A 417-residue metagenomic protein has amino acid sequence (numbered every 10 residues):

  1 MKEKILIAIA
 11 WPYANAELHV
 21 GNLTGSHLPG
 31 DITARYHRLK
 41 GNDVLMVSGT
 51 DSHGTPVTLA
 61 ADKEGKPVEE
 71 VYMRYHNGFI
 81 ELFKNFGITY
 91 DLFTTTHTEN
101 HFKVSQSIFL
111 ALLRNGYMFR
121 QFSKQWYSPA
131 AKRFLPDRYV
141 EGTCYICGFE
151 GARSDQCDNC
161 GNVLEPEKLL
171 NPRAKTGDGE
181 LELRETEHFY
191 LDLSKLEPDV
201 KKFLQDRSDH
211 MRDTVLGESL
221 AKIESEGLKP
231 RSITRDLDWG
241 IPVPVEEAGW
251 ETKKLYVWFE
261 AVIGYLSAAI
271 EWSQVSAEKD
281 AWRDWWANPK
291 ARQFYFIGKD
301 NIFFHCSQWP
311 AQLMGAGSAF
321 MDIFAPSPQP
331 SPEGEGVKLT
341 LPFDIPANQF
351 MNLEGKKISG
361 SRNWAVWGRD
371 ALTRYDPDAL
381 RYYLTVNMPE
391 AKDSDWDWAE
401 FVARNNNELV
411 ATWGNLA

Functional and structural regions predicted by a protein language model:
M1-F203: N-terminal, positively charged nucleic-acid-binding surface of large information/translation enzymes
K2-S48, N100-V104, C160, L170-F324 (+1 more regions): Structured secondary-structure scaffolds
A325-Q329: Long, compositionally biased low-complexity repeat segments characteristic of intrinsically disordered regions
S331-E335: Glycine-biased, low-complexity coil/linker segments
